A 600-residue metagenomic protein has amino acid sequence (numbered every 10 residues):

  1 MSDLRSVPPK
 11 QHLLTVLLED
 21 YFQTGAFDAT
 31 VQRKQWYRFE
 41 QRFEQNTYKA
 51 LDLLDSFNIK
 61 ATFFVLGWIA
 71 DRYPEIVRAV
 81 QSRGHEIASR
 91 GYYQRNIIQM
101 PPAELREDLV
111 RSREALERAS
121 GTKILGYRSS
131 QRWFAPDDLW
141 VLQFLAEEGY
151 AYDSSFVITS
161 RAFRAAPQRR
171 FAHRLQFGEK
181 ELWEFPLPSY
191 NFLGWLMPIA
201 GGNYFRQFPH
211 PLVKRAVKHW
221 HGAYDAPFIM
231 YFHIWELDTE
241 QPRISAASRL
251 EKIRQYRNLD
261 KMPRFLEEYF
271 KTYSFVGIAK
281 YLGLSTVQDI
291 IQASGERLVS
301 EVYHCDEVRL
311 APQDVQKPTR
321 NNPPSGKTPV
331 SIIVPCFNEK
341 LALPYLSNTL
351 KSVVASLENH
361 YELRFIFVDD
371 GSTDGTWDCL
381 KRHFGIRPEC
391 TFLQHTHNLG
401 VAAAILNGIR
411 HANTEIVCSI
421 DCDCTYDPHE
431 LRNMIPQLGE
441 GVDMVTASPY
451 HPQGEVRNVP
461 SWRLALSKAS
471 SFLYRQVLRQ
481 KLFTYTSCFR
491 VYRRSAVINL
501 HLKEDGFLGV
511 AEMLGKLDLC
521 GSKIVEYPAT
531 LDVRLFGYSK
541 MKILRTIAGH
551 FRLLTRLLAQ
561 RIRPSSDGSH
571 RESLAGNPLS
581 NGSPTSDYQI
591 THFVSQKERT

Functional and structural regions predicted by a protein language model:
D3-E86: Active-site beta->alpha N-cap acidic-glycine motif
D3-L4, E117, T122-K123, S129-Y231: Active-site-adjacent pocket scaffolds in enzyme catalytic domains
F57-D138, Y150-A151, S155-A162, K180-E181 (+1 more regions): Metal-dependent polysaccharide deacetylase catalytic core of the NodB/CE4 family, i.e., the active-site-bearing domain
C305-T328, N433, F472, V477-Q480 (+1 more regions): Hydrophobic helical membrane-anchoring modules
D306-S352, H360: N-proximal low-complexity "stem/linker" segments adjacent to membrane-targeting elements
N359-S372, L393-H395: Short beta-strand/loop segment that forms part of the nucleotide-sugar
D369-D378, C424: A conserved acidic beta->alpha catalytic loop
H395-H411, I416, P428-F507, V533-L544 (+1 more regions): Acceptor/aglycone-binding surface of glycosyltransferases and processive sugar-polymer synthases
